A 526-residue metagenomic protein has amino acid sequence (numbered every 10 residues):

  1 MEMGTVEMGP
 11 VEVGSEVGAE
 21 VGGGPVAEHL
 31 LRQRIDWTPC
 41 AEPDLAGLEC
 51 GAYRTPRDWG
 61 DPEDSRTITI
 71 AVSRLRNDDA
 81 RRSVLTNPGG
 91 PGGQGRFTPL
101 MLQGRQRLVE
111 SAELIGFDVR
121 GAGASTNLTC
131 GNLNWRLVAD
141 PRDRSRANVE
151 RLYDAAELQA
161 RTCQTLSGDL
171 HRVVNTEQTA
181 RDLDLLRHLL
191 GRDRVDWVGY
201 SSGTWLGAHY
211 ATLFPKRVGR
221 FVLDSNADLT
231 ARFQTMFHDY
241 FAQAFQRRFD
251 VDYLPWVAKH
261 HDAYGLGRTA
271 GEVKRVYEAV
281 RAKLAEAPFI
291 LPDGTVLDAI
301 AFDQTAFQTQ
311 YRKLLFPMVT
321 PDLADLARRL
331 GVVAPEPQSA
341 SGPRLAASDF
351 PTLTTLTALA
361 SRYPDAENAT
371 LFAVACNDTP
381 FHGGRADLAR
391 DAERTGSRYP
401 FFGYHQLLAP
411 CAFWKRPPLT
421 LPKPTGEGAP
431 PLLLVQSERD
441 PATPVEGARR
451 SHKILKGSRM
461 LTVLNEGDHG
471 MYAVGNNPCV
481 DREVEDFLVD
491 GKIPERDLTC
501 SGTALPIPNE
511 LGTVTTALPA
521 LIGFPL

Functional and structural regions predicted by a protein language model:
M1-V149, K274, F413-L419, R459 (+1 more regions): Catalytic-loop region of hydrolases
Q94, R181, G199-A211: Glycine-rich nucleophile elbow surrounding the catalytic serine of serine-hydrolase chemistry
C130-P141, A211-E272, P321-A340, R344 (+1 more regions): A catalytic-pocket lid/entrance helix-loop region that shapes and gates access to the active site across common
T162-D169, A180-R194: Conserved acidic catalytic loop of the alpha/beta-hydrolase fold
K274-A429, F524-P525: Alpha/beta-hydrolase fold active-site neighborhood
G428, L433-Q436, D440: Short beta-strand/loop motif that positions the catalytic acidic residue of the alpha/beta-hydrolase fold
P441-E446: Conserved alpha/beta-hydrolase "acid-adjacent" motif
G467-P478: Catalytic histidine-centered segment of alpha/beta-hydrolase-like enzymes
